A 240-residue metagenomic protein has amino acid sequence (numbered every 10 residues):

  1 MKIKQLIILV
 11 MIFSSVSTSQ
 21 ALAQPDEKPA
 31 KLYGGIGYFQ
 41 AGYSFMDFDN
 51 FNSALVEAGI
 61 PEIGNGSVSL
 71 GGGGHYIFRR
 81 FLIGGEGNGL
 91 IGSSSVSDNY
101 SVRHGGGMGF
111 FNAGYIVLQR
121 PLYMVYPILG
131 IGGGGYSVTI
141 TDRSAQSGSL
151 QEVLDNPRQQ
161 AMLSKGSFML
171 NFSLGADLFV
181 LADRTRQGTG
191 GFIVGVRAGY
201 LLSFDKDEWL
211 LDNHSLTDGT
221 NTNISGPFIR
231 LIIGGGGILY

Functional and structural regions predicted by a protein language model:
M1-P29: Bacterial Sec-dependent N-terminal signal peptides
L22-L82, G236-Y240: Short glycine/proline- and aromatic-enriched beta-strand/turn motifs that initiate or cap beta-hairpins
Q24-G35, L118-V125, V180-V194, I238-Y240: Short loop/turn motifs that connect adjacent beta-strands in outer-membrane beta-barrel proteins
Y38-G42, E86-N88, V125-G132, G195-G199: Transmembrane beta-strands of outer-membrane beta-barrel proteins
M46-G64, G87-G109, G134-M169, S203-R230: Extracellular/periplasm-exposed beta-strand and loop segments of Gram-negative cell-envelope proteins, dominated by
G72-F78, F111-Y115, L129-G133, L170-V180 (+2 more regions): Residues on the lipid-exposed face of transmembrane beta-strands in outer-membrane beta-barrel proteins
G107-N112, I116, Y123: Short, compact, well-ordered microdomains
D177-Y240: Predominantly the C-terminal beta-signal and adjacent terminal strand-loop region of outer-membrane beta-barrel
